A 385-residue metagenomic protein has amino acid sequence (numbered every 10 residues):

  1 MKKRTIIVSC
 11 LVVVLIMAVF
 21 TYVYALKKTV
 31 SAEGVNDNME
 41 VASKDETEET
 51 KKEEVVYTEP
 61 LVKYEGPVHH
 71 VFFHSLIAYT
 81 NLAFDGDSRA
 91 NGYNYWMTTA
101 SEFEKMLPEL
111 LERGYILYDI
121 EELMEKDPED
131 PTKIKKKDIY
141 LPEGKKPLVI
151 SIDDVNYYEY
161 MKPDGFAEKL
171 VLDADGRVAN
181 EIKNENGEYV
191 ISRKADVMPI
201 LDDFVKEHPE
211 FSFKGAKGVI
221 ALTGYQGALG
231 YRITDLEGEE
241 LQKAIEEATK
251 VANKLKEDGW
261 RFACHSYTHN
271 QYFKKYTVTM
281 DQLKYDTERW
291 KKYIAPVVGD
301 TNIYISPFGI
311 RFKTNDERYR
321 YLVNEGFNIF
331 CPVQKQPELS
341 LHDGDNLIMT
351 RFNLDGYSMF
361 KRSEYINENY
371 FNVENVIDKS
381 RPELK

Functional and structural regions predicted by a protein language model:
M1-V13: N-terminal Sec-pathway targeting helices
L15-V19: Hydrophobic core
T21-V35: Hydrophobic single-pass membrane-insertion segments
E33-K51: Juxtamembrane proline-rich low-complexity "stalk" or linker regions positioned immediately after a signal peptide
E48-L123, K135-I150, Y158-K162, F273-K385: C-terminal active-site subregion of NodB/CE4 polysaccharide deacetylases
V71-N81, I134, L141-L148, V155-F312 (+1 more regions): Metal-dependent polysaccharide deacetylase catalytic core of the NodB/CE4 family, i.e., the active-site-bearing domain
E125, D130-P131: Solvent-exposed N-terminal domain segments of exported/luminal and surface proteins
